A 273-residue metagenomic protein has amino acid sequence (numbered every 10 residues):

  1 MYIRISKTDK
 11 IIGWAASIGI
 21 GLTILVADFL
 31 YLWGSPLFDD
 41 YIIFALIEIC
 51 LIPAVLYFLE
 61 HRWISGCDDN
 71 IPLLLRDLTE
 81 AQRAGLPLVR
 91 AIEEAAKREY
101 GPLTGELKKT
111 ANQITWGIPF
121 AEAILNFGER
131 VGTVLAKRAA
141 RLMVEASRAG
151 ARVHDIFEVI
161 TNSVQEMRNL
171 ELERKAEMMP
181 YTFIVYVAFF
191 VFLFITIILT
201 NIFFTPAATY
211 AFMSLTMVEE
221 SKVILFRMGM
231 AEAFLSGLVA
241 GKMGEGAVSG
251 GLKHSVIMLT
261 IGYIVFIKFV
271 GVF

Functional and structural regions predicted by a protein language model:
M1-A84, K97-P102, Q165-F273: Hydrophobic alpha-helical signal-anchor/transmembrane segments
L74-D77, A81-H154, E158-N162, R168: Glycine- and small-hydrophobic-enriched helix-loop-helix hairpins
